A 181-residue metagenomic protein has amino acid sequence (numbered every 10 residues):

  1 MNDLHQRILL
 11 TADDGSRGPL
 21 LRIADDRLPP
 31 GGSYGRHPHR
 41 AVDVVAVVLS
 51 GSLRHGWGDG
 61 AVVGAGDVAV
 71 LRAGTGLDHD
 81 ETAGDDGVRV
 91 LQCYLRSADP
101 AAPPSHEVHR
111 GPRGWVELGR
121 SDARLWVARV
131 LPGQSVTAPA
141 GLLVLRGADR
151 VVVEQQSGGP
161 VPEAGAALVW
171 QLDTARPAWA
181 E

Functional and structural regions predicted by a protein language model:
M1-E181: Jelly-roll (double-stranded beta-helix
